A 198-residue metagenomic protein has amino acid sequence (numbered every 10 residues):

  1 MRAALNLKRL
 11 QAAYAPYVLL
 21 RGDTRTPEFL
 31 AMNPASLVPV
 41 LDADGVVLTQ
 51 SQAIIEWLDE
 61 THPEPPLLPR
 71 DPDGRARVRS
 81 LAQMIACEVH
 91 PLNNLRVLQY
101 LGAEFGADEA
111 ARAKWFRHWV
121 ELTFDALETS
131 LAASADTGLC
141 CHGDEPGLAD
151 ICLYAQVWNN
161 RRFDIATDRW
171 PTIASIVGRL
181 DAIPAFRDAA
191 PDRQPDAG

Functional and structural regions predicted by a protein language model:
M1-A111: GST-like domain detector, emphasizing the conserved glutathione-binding G-site in the N-terminal thioredoxin-like
V18-L20, A174, Q194: Conserved beta-strand edge residues that scaffold enzyme active sites
G22, V177, A197-G198: Generic structural signal for helix capping and beta-alpha/helix-loop junctions
A31, A182, P191: Phosphate-coordinating loops and pocket residues in cytosolic domains that bind phosphorylated ligands
D59, Q156-V157, A190: Active-site-flanking alpha-helical
I85-A182: GST-like fold's C-terminal all-alpha helical module
G102, Q194-G198: Carbohydrate-binding/catalytic loop surfaces
A185-F186: Juxtamembrane membrane-interface segments at transmembrane alpha-helix termini
